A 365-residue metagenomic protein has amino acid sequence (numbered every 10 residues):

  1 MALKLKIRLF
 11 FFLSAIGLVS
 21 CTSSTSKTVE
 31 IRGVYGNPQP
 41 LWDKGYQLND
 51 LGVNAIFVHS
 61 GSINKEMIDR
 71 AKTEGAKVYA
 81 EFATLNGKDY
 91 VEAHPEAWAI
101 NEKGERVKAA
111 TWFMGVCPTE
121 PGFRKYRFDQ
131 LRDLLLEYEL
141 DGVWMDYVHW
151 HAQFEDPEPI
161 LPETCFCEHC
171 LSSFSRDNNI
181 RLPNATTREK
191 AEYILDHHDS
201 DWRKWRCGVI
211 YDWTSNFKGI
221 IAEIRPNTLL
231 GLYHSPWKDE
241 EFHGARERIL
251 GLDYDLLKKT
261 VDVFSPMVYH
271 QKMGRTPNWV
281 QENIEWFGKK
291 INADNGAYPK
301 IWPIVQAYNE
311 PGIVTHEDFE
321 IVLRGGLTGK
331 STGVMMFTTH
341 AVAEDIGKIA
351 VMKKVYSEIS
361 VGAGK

Functional and structural regions predicted by a protein language model:
V19-S20: C-terminal motif of bacterial Sec signal peptides marking the signal peptidase cleavage site
G33-E66, E137-G142, L257-V263, G326-V334: Catalytic domains of carbohydrate-active enzymes, especially glycoside hydrolases
G33-Y35, V53-H59, A110-F128, D196-I210 (+3 more regions): The substrate-binding groove and active-site-proximal loops of carbohydrate-active enzymes, especially glycoside
V34-D50, F123-L134, G244-K259, V314-G326: Short, acidic/polar
D43-A99, K204-I224: Aromatic-lined substrate-binding rim segments of carbohydrate-active enzymes
Y79-Y138, E155, P162, A185-D199: Active-site-adjacent "subsite" loops/lids of carbohydrate-active enzymes
L182-V314: Glycoside hydrolase catalytic-domain groove-lining segments
T260-P277, A293-G364: Substrate-binding cleft of secreted/luminal carbohydrate-active enzymes
